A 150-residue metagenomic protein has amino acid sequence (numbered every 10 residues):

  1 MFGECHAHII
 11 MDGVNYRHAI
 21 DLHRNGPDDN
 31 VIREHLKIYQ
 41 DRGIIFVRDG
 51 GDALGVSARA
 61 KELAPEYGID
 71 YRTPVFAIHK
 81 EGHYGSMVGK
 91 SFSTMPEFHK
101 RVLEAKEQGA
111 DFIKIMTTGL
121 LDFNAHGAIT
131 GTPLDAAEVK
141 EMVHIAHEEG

Functional and structural regions predicted by a protein language model:
M1, G43-F46, P65-Y71, G109-D111 (+1 more regions): Short, well-ordered coil/turn segments that N-cap beta-strands
M1, S57-P65, M95-D111: Short amphipathic alpha-helices and their capping/turn segments at secondary-structure boundaries
F2-E62, Y84, A137: Metal-associated gating/positioning segment near the N- to mid-region
R24, S86-S93: The substrate-binding groove and active-site-proximal loops of carbohydrate-active enzymes, especially glycoside
D28-I38, S91-K106: Short, acidic/polar
S57-D70, T130-K140: Short, electropositive alpha-helical surface patch
Y71-E81: A short, structured active-site edge motif that brings together acidic residues
E97-G150: Histidine/acidic residue-rich metal-binding segments in metalloenzymes
